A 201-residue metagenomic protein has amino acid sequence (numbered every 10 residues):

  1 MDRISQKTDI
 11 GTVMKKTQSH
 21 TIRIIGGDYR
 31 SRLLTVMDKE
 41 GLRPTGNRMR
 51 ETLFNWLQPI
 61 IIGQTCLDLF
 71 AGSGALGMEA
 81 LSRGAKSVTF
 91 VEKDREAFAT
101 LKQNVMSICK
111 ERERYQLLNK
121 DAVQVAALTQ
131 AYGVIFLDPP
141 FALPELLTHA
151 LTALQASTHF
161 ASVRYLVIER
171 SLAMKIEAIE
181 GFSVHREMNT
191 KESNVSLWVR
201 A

Functional and structural regions predicted by a protein language model:
M1-A201: Class I S-adenosyl-L-methionine-dependent methyltransferase catalytic core
